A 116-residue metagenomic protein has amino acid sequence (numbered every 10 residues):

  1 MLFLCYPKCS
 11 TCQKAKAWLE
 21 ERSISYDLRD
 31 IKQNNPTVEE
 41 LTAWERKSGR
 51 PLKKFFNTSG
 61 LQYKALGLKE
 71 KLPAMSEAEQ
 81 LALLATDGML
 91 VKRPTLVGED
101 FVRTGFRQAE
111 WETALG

Functional and structural regions predicted by a protein language model:
M1-R22, Y26-I31: Local sequence-structure signature of Cys/Sec-based thiol-disulfide redox active-site neighborhoods
Q33-G116: Thiol/selenol-based redox catalytic cores and closely related redox-interacting motifs
